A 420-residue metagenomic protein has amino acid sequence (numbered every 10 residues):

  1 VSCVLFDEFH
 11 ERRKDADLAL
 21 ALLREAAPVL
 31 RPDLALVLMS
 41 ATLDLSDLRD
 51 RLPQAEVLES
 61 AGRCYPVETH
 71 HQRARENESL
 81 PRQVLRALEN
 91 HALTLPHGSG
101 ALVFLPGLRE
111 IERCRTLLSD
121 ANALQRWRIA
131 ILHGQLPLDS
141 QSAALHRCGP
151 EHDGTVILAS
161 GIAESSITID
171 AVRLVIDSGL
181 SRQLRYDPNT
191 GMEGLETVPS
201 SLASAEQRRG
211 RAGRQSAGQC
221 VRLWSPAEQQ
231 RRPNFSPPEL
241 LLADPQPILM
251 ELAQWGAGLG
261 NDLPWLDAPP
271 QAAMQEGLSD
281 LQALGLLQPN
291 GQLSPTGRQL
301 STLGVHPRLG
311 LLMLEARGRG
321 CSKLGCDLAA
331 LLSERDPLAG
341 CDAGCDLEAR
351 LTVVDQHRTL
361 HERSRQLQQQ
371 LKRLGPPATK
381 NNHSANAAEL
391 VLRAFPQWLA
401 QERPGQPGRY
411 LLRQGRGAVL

Functional and structural regions predicted by a protein language model:
V1-L312: P-loop NTPase motor module signature
G304, L309, E315-R319, K323-L420: Extended, charged helical/alpha-beta scaffold domains that provide interaction surfaces
